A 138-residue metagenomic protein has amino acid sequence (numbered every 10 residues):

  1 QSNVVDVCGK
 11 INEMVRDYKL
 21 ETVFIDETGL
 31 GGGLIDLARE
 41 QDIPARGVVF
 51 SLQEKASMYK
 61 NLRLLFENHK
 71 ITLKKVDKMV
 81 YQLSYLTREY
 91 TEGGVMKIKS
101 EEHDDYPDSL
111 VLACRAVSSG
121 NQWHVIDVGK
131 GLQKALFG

Functional and structural regions predicted by a protein language model:
Q1-E92: Mg2+-dependent endonuclease catalytic cores in nucleic-acid-processing enzymes, primarily RNase H-like
N3-V7, E102-D108: Phosphate/oxyanion-binding active-site loops and adjacent basic polyanion-contact surfaces
V23-D26, D105, S109: Short, conserved catalytic/metal-binding motifs centered on acidic residues
G33-L34, L112-R115: Active-site-proximal flexible loops/turns
A38, D77, I98, H124-V125: Residue-level detector of alpha-helical recognition elements and their boundaries
Y90-E102: Short, solvent-exposed helix-loop connector elements
G93-M96, P107-A113: Amphipathic alpha-helical interaction/assembly segments
C114-G138: Acidic two-metal-ion nuclease catalytic site recognized across multiple nuclease folds, prominently DnaQ/RNase D-T
